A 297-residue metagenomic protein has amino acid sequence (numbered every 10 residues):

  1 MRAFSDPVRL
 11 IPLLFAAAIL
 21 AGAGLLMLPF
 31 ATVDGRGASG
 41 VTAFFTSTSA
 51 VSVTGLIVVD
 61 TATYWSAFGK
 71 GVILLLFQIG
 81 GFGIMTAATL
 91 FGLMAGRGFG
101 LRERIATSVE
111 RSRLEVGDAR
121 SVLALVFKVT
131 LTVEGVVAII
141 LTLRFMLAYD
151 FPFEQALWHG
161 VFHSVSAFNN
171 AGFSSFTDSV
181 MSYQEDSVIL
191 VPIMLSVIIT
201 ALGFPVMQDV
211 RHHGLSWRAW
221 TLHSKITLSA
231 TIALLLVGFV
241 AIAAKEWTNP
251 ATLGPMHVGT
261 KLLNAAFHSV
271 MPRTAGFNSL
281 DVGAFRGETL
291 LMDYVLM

Functional and structural regions predicted by a protein language model:
M1-M297: Membrane-proximal intracellular helices of multi-pass ion channels
